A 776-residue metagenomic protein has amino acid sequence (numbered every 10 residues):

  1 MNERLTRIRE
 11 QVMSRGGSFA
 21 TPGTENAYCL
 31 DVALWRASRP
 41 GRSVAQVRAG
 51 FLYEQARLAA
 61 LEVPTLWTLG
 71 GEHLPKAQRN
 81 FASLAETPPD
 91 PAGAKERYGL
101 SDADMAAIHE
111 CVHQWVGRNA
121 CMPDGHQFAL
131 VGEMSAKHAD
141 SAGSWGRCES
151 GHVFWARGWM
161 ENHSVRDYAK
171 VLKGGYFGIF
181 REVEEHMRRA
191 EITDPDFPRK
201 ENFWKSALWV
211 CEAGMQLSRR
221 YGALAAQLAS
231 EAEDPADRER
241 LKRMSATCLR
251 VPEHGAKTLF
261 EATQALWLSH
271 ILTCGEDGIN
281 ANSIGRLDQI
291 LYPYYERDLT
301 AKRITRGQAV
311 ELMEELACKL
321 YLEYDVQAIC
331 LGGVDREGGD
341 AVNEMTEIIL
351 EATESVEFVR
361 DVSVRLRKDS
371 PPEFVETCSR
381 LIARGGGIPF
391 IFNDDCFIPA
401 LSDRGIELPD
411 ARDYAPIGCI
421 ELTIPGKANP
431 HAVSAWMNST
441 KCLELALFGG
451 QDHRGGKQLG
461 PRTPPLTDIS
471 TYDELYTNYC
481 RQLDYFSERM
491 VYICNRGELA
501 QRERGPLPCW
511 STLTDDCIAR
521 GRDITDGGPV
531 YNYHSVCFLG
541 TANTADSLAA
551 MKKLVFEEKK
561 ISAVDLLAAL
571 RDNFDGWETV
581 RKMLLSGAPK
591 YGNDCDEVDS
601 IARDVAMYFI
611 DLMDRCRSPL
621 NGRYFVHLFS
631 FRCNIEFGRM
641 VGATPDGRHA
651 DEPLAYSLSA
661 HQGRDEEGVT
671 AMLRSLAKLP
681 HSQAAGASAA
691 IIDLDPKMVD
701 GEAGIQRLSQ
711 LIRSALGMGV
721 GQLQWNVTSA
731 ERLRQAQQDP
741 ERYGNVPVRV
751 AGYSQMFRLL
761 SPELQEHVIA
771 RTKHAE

Functional and structural regions predicted by a protein language model:
M1-W204, A236, R240-R243, T247-E776: Conserved catalytic cores of very large enzyme subunits
K205-Q216: Extended non-globular scaffold/tether segments
Q216, R220-A223, Q227, R243: Extended, non-transmembrane alpha-helical coiled-coils
A229-A236: A conserved hydrophobic secondary-structure block that centers on an alpha-helix together with its immediately flanking
